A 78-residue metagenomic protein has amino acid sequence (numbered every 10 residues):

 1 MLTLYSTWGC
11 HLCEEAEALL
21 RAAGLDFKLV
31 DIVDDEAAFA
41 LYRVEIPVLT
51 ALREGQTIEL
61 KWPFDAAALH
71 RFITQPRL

Functional and structural regions predicted by a protein language model:
M1-A23: Local sequence-structure signature of Cys/Sec-based thiol-disulfide redox active-site neighborhoods
Y5, V30, K61: Small/polar loops that bind or transfer phosphate-bearing groups
W8, V33-D34, F64: Short beta->alpha linker loops
E14, L25, A51-I58: Short histidine
E15-A18, A40-L41, F64: Generic recognition of short, well-ordered alpha-helical segments
L25-A38, R43: Thiol-based oxidoreductase modules, predominantly thioredoxin-like and allied folds used for disulfide exchange
R43-T50: Structural micro-motif
R53-L78: Non-catalytic, surface beta->alpha helical segment in thiol-disulfide oxidoreductase systems
